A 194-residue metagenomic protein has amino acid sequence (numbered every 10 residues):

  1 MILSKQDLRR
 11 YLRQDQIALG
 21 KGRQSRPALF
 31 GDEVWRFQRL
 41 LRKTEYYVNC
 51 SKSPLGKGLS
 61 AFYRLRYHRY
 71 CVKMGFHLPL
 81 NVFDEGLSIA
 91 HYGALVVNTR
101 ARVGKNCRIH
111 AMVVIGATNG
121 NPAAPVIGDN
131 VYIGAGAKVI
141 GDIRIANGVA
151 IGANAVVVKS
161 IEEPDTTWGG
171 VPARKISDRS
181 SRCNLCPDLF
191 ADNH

Functional and structural regions predicted by a protein language model:
M1-M74, S181-H194: Terminal amphipathic alpha-helical/low-complexity segments used for targeting or macromolecular assembly
S4, G56, G120, K159-S160: General structural signal for secondary-structure boundaries
P27-D32, M74-L80, V113-N119: Short N-terminal helix-initiation segments at or just after the protein's N-terminus
L59-R100, N106: Short linear elements at protein peripheries
E85-G86, A90-T99, G104-K105, I109-A111 (+10 more regions): Left-handed beta-helix
